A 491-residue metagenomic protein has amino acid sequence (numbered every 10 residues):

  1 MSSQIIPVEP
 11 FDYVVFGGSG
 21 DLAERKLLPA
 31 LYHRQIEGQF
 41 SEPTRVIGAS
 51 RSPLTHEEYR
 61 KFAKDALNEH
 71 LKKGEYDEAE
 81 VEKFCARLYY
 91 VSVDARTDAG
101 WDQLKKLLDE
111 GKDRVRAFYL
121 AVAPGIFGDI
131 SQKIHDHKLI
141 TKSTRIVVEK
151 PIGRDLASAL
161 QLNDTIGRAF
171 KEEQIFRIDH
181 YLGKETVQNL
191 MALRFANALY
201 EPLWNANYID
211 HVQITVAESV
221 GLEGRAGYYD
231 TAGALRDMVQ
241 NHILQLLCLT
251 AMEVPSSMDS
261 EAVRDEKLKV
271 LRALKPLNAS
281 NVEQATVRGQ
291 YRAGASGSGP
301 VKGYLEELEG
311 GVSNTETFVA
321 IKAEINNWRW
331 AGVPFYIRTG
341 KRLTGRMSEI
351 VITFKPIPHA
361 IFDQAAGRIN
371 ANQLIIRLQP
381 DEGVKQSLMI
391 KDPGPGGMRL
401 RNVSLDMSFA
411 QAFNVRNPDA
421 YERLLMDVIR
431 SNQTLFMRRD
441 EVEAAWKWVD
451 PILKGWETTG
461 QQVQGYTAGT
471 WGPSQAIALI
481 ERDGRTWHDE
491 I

Functional and structural regions predicted by a protein language model:
M1-V148, I152-I491: Secretory/organelle targeting and membrane-embedding segments
